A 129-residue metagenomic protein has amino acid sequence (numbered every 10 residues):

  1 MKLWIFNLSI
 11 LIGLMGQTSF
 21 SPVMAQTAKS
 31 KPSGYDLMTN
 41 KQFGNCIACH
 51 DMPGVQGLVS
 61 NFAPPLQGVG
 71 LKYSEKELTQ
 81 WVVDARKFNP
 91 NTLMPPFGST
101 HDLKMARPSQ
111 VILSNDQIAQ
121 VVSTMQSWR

Functional and structural regions predicted by a protein language model:
M1-K29, R129: N-terminal export/targeting leaders of redox proteins
F20-K41, G54: Electrostatic cytochrome c docking/interface patches
G34, F43-P53, L78, V121 (+1 more regions): The canonical Cys-X-X-Cys-His
Y35-I47, V59-S60, I112-N115, R129: Sequence context surrounding c-type heme c attachment/ligation sites in exported
T39, L71, V83-K87, S99 (+1 more regions): Sec-exported extracytoplasmic/periplasmic mature domains
G44, P90-P95, D116-A119: Structural micro-motif
I47-V83, P95-R107: Gly/Gly-Pro-rich "capping" loops immediately C-terminal to redox-active cysteine motifs in periplasmic/lumenal
H101-R129: C-terminal capping alpha-helices of c-type cytochrome domains
